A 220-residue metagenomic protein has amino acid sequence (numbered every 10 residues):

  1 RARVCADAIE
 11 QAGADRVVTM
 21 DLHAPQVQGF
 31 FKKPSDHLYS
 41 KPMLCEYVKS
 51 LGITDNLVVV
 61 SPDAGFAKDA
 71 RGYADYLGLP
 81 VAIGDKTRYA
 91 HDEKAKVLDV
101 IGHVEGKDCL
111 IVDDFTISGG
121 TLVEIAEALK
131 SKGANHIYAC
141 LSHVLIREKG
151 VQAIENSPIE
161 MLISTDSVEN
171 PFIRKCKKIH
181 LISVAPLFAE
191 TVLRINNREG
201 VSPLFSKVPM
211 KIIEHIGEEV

Functional and structural regions predicted by a protein language model:
R1-V220: PRPP-associated nucleotide enzymes
